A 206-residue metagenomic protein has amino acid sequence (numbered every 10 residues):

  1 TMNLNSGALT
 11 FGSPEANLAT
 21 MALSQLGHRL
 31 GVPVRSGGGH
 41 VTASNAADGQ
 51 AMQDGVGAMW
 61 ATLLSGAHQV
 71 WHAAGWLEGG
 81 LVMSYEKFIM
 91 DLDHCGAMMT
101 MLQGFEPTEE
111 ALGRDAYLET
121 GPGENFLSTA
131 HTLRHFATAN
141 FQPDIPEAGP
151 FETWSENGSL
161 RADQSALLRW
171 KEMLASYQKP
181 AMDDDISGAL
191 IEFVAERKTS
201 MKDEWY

Functional and structural regions predicted by a protein language model:
T1-H94: Glycine-rich anion/phosphate-binding loop at the beta-strand->alpha-helix junction
E86-Y206: Catalytic-core signal marking the mid-to-C-terminal active-site face
